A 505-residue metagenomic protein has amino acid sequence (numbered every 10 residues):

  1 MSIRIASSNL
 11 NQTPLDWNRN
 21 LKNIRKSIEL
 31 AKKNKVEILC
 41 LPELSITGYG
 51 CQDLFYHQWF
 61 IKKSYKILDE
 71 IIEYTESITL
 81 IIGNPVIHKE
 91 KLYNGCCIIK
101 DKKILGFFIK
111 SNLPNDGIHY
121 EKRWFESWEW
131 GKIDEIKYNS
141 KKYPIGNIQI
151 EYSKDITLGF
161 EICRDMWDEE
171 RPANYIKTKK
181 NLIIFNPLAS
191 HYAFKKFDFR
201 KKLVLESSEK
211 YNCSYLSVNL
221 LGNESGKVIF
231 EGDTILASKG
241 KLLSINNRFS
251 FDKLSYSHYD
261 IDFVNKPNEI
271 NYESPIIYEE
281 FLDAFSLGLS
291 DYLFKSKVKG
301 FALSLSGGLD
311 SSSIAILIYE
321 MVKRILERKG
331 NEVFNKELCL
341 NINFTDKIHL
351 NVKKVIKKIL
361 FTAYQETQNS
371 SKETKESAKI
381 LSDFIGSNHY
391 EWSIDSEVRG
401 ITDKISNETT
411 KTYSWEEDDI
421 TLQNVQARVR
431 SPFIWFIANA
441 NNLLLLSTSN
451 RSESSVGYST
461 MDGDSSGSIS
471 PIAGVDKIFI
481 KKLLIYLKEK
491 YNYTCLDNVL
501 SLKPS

Functional and structural regions predicted by a protein language model:
M1-S304, A315-F344, K357, F384 (+1 more regions): Enzyme catalytic cores with a strong preference for nitrogen-chemistry domains
S7, I82, S217, Y364 (+4 more regions): Structural signal for conserved beta-strand scaffold positions within catalytic alpha/beta enzyme cores
L15, F55-K62, K195, F199 (+8 more regions): Alpha-helix capping and helix-loop boundary segments enriched in small/acidic/polar residues
I24, F281-L289, L293-V322, I359-I401 (+6 more regions): Extended, hydrophobic alpha-helical segments in both membrane/secreted and soluble proteins
K110-P114, H119-Y143, D155, K177-K180 (+7 more regions): Active-site adenylate/phosphate-handling loop in enzymes that bind or generate adenylated species
I184-P187, N265-N268, K297-K299, K358-I359 (+4 more regions): Short acidic (Asp/Glu) and glycine-rich catalytic loops that position anionic groups and cofactors
N186, Y215-S217, L243-I245, L445-S447 (+2 more regions): Acidic/polar loop patches that form or flank catalytic/metal-binding clefts of enzymes that bind anionic ligands
K253-D260, F334-T421, A427, E453 (+1 more regions): A conserved beta-strand->alpha-helix junction
